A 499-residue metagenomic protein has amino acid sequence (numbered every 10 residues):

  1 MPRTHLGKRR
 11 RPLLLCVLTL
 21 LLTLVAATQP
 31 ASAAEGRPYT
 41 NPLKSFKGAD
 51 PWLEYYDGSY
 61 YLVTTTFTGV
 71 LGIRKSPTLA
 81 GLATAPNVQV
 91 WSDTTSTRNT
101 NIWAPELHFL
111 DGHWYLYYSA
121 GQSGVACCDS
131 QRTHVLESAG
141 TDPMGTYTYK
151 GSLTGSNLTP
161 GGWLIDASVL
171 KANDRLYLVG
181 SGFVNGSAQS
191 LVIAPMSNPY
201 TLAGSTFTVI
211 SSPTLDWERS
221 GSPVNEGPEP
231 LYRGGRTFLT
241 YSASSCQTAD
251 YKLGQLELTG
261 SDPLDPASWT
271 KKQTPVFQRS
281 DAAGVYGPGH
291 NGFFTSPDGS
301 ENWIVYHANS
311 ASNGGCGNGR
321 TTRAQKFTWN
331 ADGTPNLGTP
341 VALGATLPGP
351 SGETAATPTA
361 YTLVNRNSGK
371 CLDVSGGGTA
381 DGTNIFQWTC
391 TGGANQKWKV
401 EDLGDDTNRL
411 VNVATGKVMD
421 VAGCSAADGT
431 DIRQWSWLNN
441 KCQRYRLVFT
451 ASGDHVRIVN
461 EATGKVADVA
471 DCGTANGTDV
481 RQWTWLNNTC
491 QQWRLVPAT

Functional and structural regions predicted by a protein language model:
P2, E353-T379, A394-A426, K441-T474 (+1 more regions): Extracellular glycan-recognition/adhesion modules and their associated mucin-like linkers
P2-A34: Secretory targeting and sorting signals
A34-T357: Carbohydrate-active catalytic/glycan-binding domains of CAZyme proteins, especially the secreted or lumenal ectodomains
Y61, G72, Y115, Y177 (+11 more regions): General beta-strand recognition
S245-T248, A380, A427: Extended, low-complexity, turn-rich repeat/linker tracts enriched in Gly/Pro/Ser/Thr and Asp/Glu that occur
T383-I385, T430-I432: Short Gly/Ser/Thr-biased coil->beta-strand turn/linker motifs that build repetitive extracellular beta-solenoid/fiber
W437-L438, W485-L486: Thr-biased low-complexity repeat/linker tracts and other Thr-enriched repetitive architectures
